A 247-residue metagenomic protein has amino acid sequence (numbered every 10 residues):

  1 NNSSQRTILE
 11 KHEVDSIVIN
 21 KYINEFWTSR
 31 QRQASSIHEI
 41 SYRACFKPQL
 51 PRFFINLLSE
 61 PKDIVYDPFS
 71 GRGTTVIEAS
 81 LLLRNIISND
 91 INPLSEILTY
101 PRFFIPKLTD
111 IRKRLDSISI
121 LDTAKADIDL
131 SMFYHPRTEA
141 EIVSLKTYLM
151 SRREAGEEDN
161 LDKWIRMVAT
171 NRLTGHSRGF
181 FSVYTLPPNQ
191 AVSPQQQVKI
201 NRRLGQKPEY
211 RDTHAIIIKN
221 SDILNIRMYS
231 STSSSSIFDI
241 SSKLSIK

Functional and structural regions predicted by a protein language model:
N1-P61: S-adenosyl-L-methionine
N24-E25, K113-D122, Y134-T138, V183-G205: Short, compositionally biased low-complexity segments
I37-S41, N89, M132, A155: Short, charged/polar micro-motifs that form catalytic or ligand-binding hotspots
R43, K47, S95, T138 (+2 more regions): Hydrophobic (often cysteine-bearing) scaffold residues that line and stabilize catalytic clefts of nucleotide/cofactor
K47-L50, F54-T123, Q206-K207, R211-K247: Conserved S-adenosyl-L-methionine
I55, F103, K146-L149, A169: Hydrophobic residues within well-ordered, non-membrane alpha-helices that form the packing/core of soluble catalytic
T109-R153: PRPP-dependent phosphoribosyltransferase catalytic core
S151-K247: SAM-dependent nucleic-acid methyltransferase catalytic core
